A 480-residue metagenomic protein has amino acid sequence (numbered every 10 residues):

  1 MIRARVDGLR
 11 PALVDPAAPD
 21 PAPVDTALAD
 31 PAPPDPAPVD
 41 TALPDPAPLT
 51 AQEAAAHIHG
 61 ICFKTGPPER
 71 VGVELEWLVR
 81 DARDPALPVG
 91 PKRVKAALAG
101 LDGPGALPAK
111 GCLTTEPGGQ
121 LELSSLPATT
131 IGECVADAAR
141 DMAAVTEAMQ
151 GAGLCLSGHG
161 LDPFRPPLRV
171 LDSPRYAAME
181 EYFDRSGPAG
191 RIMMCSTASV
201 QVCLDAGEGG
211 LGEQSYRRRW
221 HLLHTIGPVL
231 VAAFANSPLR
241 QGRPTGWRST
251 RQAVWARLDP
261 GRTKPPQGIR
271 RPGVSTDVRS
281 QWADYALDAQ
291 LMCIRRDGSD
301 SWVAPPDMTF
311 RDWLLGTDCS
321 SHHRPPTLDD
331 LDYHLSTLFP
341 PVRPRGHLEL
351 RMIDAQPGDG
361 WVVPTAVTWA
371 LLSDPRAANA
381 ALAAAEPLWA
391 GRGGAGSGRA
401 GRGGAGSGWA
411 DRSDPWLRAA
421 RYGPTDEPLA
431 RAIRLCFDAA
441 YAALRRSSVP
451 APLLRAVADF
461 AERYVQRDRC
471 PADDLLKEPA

Functional and structural regions predicted by a protein language model:
I2-P16, P38-G190, S196, H221 (+7 more regions): Terminal catalytic/cofactor-binding subdomain
A12, P16-A42, A395-S407: Long, intrinsically disordered low-complexity tandem-repeat segments
L78, Q201-C203, E349-R351: Structured core elements
E133, D205-G207, E213, M352-W361: Conserved phosphate-binding loops in nucleotide/dinucleotide-binding enzymes
Q150, S157-G187, M193-R343: Loop-rich catalytic cores of soluble enzymes, especially ATP-dependent carboxylate-amine ligases and other
A304-G393: Long, well-ordered mid-to-C-terminal structural blocks that present hydrophobic/aromatic surfaces
R412-P415, A419: Generic long, charged, amphipathic alpha-helical segments
